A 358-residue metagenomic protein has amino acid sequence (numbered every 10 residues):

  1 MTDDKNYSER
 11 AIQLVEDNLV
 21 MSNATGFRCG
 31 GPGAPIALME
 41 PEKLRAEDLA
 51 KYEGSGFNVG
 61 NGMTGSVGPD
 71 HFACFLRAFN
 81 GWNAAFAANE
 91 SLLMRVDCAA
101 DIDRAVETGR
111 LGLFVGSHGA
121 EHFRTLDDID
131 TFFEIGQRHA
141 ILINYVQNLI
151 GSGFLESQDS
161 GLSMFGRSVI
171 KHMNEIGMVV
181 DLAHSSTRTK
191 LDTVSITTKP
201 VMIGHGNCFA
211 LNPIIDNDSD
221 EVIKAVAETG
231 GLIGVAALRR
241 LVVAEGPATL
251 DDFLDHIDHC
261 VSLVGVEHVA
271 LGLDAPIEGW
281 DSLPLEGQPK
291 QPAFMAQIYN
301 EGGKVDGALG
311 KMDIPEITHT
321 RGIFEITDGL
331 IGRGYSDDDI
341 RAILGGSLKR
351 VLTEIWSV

Functional and structural regions predicted by a protein language model:
M1-D159, P213-V358: N-terminal hydrophobic targeting/anchoring segments and the immediately downstream early-domain regions of hydrolases
E121-F123, E134-D216: Divalent metal-binding pocket/active-site signature
